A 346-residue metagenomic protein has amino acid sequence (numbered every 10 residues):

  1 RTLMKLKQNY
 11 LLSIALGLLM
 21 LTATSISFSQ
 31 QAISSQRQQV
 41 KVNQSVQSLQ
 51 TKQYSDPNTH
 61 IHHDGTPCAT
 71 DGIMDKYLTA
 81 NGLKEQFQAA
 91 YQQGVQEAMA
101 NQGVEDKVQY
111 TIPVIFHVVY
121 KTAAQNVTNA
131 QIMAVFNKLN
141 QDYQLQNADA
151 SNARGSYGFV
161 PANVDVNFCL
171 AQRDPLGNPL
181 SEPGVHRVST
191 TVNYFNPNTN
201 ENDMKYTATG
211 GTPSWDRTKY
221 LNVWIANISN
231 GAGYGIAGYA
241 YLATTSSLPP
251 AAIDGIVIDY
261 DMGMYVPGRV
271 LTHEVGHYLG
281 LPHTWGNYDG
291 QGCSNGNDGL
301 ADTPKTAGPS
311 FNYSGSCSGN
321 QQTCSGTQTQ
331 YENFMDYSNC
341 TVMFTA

Functional and structural regions predicted by a protein language model:
R1, L21-A23, Q50, S189 (+1 more regions): Intrinsically disordered/low-complexity terminal segments and short unstructured peptides
R1-Q38: Bacterial Sec-dependent N-terminal signal peptides
K5, S13, A32, C68-T70 (+3 more regions): Alpha-helix initiation/capping motif
I26-Q146: Primarily auto-inhibitory N-terminal propeptides
R37-V42, V185-R187, V192-Y194: Charged/polar interaction segments and conserved charged motifs
D106-V108, V114-A124, N129-D174, S189-A346: Extracellular (secreted or membrane-anchored) zinc-dependent metallopeptidases, primarily metzincins but also closely
G177-G184: Extended, solvent-exposed regions of the mature portions of secreted/cell-surface glycoproteins
